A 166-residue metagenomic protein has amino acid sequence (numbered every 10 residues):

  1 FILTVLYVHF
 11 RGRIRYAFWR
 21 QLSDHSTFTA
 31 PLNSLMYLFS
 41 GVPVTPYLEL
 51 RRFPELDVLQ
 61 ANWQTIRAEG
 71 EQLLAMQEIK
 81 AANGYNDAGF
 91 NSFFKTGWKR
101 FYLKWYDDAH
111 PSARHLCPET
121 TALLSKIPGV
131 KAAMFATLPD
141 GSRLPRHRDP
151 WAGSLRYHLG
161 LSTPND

Functional and structural regions predicted by a protein language model:
F1-R148, S154, S162-N165: Fe(II)/2-oxoglutarate oxygenase catalytic core
L159: Basic nucleic-acid-binding interfaces
